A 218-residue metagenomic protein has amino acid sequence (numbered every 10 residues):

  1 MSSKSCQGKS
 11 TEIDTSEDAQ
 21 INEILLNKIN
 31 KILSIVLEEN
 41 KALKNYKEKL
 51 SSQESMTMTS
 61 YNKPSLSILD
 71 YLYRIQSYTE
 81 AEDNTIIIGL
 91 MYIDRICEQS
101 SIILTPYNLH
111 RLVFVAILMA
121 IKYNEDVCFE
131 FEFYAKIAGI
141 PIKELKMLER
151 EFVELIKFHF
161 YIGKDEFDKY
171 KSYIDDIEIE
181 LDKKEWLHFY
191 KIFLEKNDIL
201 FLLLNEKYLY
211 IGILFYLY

Functional and structural regions predicted by a protein language model:
M1-N84, I88, Y92-I102, K164-Y218: Acidic, Ser/Thr/Pro-rich regulatory low-complexity segments at or just upstream of the first helical elements of major
E80, T105-L112, L145: Intrinsically disordered, low-complexity regulatory regions enriched in Ser/Pro/Gly/Thr and acidic residues
E82-N84, A120-C128, I162: Short helix-interrupting loop/turn segments at helix-coil junctions
G89, V113, F152: Alpha-helical segment that forms one wall of the substrate-binding/catalytic cleft in peptidoglycan-active domains
I93-C97, A120, K157: Hydrophobic residues within the alpha-helices of tandem HEAT/HEAT-like
I103-Y107, Y123-A138: Short conserved catalytic/interaction loops centered on acidic-Pro-aromatic/His motifs
F129-K164, D168-D175: Channel- or pocket-lining gating/hinge segments that regulate access to a cavity or pore
